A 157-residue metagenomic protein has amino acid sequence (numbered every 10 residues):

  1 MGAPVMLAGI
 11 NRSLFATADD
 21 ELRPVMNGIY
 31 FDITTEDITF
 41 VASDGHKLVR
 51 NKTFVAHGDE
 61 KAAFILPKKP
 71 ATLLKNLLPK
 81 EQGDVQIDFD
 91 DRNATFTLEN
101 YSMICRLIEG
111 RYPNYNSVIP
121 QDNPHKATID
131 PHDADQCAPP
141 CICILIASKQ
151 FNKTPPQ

Functional and structural regions predicted by a protein language model:
M1-K52, A56-I108, N123-Q157: DNA polymerase processivity clamps
R111: Glycine-rich, pocket-lining loop/helix-strand segments that form or immediately flank
V118-D122: Short hinge/gating elements
